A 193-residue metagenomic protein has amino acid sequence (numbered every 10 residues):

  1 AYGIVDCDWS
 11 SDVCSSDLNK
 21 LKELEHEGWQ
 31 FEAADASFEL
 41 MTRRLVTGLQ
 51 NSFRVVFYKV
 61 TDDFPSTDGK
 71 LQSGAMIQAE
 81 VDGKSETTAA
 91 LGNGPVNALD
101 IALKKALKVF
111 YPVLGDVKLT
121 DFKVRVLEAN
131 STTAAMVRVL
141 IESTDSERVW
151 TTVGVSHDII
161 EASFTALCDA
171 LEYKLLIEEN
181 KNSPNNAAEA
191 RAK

Functional and structural regions predicted by a protein language model:
A1-W9, V13: Single conserved hydrophobic/aromatic residue that forms the stacking wall/gate of nucleotide- or nucleobase-binding
S10-K193: Terminal or standalone catalytic/regulatory effector modules within metabolic enzymes and repeat proteins
